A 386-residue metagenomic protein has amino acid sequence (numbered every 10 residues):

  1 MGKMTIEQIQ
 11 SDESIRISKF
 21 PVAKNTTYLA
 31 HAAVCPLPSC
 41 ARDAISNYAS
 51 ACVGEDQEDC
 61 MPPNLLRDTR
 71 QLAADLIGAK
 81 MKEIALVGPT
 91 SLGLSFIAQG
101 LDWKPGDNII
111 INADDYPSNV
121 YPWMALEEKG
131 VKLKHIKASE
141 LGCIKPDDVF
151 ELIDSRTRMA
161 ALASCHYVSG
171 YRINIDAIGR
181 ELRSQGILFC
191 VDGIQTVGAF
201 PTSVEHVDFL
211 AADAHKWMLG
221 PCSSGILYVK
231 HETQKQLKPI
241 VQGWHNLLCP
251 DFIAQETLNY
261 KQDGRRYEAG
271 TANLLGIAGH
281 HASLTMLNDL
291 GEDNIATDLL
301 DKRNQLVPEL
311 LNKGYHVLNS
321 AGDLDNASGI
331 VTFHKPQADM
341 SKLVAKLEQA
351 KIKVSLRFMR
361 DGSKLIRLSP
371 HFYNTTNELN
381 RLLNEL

Functional and structural regions predicted by a protein language model:
M1-L386: Pyridoxal 5′-phosphate
